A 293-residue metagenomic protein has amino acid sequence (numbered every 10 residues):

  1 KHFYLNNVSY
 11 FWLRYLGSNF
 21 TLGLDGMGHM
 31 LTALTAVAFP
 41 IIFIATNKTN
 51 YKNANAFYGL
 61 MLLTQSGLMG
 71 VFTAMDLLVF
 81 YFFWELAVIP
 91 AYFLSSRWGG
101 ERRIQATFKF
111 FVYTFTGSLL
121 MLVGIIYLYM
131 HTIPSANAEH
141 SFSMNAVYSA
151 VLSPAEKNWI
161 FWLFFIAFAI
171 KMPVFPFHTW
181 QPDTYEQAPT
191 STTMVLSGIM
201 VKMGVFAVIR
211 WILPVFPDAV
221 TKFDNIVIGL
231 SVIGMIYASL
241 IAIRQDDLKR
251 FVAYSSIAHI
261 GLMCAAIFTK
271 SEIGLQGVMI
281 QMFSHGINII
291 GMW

Functional and structural regions predicted by a protein language model:
K1-G59, A138-S149: Transmembrane helix-loop-helix hairpins at membrane boundaries of multipass inner-membrane proteins
F43-N47, S66-L78, A91-W293: Hydrophobic transmembrane alpha-helices and their helix-loop junctions in integral membrane proteins
A54-L63, A253-I257: Short hydrophobic alpha-helical membrane-embedded segments
F82: Short, ordered loop/turn segments at secondary-structure junctions
E85: Short phosphate-coordinating micro-motif centered on Lys-Gly-acidic
